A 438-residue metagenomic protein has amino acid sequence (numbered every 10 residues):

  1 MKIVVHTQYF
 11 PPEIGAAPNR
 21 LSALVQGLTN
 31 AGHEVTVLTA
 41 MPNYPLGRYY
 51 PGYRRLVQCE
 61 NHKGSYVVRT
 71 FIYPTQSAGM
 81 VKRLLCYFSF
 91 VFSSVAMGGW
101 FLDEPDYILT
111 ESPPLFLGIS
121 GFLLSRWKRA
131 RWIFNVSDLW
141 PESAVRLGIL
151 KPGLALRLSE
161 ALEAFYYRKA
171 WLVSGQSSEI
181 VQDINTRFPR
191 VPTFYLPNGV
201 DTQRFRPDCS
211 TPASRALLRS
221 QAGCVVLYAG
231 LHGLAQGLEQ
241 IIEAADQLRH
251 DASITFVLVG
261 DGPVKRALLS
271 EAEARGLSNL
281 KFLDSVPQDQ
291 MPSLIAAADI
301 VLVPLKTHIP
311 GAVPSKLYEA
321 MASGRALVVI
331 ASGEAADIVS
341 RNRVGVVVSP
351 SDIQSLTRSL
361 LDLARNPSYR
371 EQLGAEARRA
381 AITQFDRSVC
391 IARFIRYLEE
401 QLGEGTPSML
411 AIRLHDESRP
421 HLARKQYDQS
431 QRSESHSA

Functional and structural regions predicted by a protein language model:
M1-E60, I412-E417, H421-A438: N-terminal subdomain of nucleotide-sugar transferases
V95, G99, F116-I119, L123-W127 (+1 more regions): Membrane-proximal helix-turn-helix segments that form the acceptor-binding/catalytic region of lipid-linked
E179, G199: Carbohydrate-associated surface elements
N185-R187, V200-A216, G237: Acidic anion/phosphate-binding donor-loop and adjacent secondary structure in glycosyltransferase catalytic cores
S220-Q236, I242-A245, V257: Conserved donor-binding/catalytic core segment of Leloir-type glycosyltransferases
A252, V257-G260, K265-P292: Nucleotide-activated donor-binding/catalytic signature segment of Leloir-type glycosyltransferases, i.e., the conserved
I300-V303, E319-A322, A326-I330: Short hydrophobic beta-strand element within catalytic cores of glycosyltransferases and related nucleotide-activated
G333-L361, S368-Y369: Change "using UDP/GDP/dTDP sugars" to "using nucleotide sugars
